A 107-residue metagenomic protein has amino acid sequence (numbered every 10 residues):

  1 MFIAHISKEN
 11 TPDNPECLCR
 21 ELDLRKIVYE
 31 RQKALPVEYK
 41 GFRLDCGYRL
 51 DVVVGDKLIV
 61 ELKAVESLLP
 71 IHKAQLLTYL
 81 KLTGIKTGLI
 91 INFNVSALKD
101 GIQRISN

Functional and structural regions predicted by a protein language model:
M1-H5: A short, surface-exposed helix-loop junction/capping segment
I6-L58, V65-E66, S96-N107: Active-site metal-binding core of divalent-cation-utilizing nuclease and nuclease-like domains
K63-N107: Nucleic-acid nuclease catalytic cores
